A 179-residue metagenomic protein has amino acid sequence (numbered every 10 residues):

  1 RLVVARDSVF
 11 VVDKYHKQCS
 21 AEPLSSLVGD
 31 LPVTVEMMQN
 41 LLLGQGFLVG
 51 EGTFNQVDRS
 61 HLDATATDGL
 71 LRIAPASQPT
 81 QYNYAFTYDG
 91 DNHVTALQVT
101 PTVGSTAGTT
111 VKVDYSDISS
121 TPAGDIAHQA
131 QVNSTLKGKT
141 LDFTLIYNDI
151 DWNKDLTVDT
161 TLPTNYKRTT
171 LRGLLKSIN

Functional and structural regions predicted by a protein language model:
R1-N40: An acidic-aromatic
H16, Q45-L48, Q78-T80: Short acidic/polar capping segments at secondary-structure boundaries
P23-L27, G50, L141-I146: Compositionally biased, low-complexity linear motifs
P32-A74: Hydrophobic, well-structured mid-protein blocks that either form specific transmembrane helices
M38, L43, Y147, L174-N179: Generic hydrophobic, helix-prone segments enriched in Leu/Val/Ile
Q56-N165: Gly/Pro-enriched, hydrophobic low-complexity segments that function as extracytoplasmic propeptides/linkers
P163-N179: Short, low-complexity, Pro/Ser/Thr/Gly-rich segments in the mature regions of secreted, periplasmic
